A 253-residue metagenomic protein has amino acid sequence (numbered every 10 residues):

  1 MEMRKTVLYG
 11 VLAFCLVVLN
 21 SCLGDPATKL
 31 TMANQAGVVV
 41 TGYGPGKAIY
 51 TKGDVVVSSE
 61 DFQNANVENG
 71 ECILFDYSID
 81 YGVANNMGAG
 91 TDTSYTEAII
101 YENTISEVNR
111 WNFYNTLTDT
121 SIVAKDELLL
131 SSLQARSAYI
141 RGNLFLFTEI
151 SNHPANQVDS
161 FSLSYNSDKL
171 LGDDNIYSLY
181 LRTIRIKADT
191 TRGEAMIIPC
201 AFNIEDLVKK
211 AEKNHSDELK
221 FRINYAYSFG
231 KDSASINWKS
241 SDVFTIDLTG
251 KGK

Functional and structural regions predicted by a protein language model:
M1-G10: Bacterial N-terminal signal peptides that target proteins for export
V17-S21: C-terminal motif of bacterial Sec signal peptides marking the signal peptidase cleavage site
L23-A98: Start-of-domain marker
N86, G90-F147, S151: Surface-exposed beta-loop interaction hotspot
L130-E194: Short helix-loop boundary/capping segments
R185-S228: Short, solvent-exposed, Trp/other aromatic-anchored flexible loops in extracytoplasmic proteins
S228-K253: Short beta-strand elements
